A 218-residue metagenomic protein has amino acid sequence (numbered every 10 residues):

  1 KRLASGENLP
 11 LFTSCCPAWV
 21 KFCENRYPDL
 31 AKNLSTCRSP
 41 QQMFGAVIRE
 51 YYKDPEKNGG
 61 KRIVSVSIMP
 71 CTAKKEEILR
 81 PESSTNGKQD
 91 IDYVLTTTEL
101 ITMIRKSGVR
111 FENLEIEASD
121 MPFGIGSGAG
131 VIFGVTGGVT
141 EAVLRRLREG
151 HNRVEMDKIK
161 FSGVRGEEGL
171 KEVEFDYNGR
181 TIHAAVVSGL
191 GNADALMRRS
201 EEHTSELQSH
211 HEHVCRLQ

Functional and structural regions predicted by a protein language model:
K1-S205, S209, R216-Q218: Iron-sulfur-associated redox domains of electron-transfer enzymes in respiratory and anaerobic energy metabolism
